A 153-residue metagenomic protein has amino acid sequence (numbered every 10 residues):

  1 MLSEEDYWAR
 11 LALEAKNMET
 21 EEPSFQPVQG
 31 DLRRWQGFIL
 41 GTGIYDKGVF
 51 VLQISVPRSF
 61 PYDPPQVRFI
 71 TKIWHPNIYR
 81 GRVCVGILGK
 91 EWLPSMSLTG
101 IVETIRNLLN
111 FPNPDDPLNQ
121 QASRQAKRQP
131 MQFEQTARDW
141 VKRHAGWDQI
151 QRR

Functional and structural regions predicted by a protein language model:
M1-R153: UBC/E2-like fold recognition across ubiquitin and ubiquitin-like conjugation systems, capturing catalytically active
